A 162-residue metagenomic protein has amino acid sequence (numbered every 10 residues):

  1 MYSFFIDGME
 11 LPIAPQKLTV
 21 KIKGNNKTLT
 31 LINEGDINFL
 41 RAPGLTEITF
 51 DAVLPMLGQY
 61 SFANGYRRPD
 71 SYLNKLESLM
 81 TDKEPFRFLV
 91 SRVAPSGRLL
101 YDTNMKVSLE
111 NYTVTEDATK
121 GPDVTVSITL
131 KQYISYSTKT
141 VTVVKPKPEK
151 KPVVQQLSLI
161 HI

Functional and structural regions predicted by a protein language model:
M1-I160: Compositionally biased, intrinsically disordered low-complexity segments enriched in polar/Pro/Gly and often Gln
